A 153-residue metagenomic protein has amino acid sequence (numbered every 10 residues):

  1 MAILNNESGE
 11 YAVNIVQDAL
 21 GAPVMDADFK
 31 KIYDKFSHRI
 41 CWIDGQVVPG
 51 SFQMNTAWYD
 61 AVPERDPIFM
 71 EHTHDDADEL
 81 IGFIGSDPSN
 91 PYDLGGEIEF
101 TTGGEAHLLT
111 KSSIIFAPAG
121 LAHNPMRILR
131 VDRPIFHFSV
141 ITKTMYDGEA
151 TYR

Functional and structural regions predicted by a protein language model:
M1-D66: A short, N-terminal "cap"/entry segment at the start of jelly-roll beta-barrel domains of the cupin/DSBH fold
M1-I15, I128-R153: Double-stranded beta-helix
Q53-S86: Conserved short histidine dyad/triad with adjacent acidic residue
A77-I81, G95-E97, I135-H137: Extracellular structured ligand-interaction cores
F83-T110, G148-T151: A short beta-strand-loop-beta hairpin characteristic of the jelly-roll/cupin
D87-S89, A122-N124, K143-Y146: Short Gly/Pro-enriched loop/turn and capping motifs at secondary-structure junctions
T102-I128: Conserved metal-binding segment of the jelly-roll/cupin
